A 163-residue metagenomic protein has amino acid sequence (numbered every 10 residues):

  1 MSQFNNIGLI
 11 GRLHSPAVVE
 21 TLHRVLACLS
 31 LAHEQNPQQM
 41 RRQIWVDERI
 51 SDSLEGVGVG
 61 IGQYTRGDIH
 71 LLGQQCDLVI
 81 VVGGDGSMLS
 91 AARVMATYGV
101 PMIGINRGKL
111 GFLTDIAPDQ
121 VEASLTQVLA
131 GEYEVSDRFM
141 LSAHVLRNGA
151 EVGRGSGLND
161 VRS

Functional and structural regions predicted by a protein language model:
M1-H14: Generic N-terminal amphipathic, Lys/Arg-enriched alpha-helix
H14, D85-S87, L110: Short glycine-rich anion-binding loops that position phosphate/pyrophosphate groups of nucleotides and phosphorylated
V18-V19, G86-A92: Short glycine/serine/threonine-rich phosphate/pyrophosphate-binding segments that cradle anionic phosphate groups
E34, M40-R49: Short internal beta-strands
G62-C76: Short acidic low-complexity segments
Y98-I116: Short, acidic/small-residue loops that bind anionic groups at enzyme active sites
L110-S163: Catalytic core of DAGKc-family lipid kinases
